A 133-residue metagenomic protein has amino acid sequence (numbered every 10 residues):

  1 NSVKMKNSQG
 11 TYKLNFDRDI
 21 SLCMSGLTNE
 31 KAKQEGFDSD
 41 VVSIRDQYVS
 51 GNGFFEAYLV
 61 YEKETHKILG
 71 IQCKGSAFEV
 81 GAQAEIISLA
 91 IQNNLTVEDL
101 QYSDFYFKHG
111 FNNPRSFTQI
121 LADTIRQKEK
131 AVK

Functional and structural regions predicted by a protein language model:
N1-F78, E129-K133: Mid-to-C-terminal Rossmann-like scaffold of FAD/NAD(P)H-dependent oxidoreductases
D19, K74, I87, K108-H109: A general structural-boundary detector
I20, M24, E79, H109-N113 (+1 more regions): Catalytic cores of large soluble enzymes that bind and process phosphate-bearing ligands
S25, C73, A84-I87, L100: Long, contiguous hydrophobic alpha-helical segments, chiefly transmembrane helices and signal peptides
K31, I86-L89, I120: Alpha-helical scaffold segments in soluble metabolic enzymes
F78-L95: A short, polar/charged loop-to-alpha-helix boundary motif
N93-K133: Cysteine/selenocysteine-centered motifs that mediate thiol-based redox chemistry or coordinate metal-sulfur cofactors
